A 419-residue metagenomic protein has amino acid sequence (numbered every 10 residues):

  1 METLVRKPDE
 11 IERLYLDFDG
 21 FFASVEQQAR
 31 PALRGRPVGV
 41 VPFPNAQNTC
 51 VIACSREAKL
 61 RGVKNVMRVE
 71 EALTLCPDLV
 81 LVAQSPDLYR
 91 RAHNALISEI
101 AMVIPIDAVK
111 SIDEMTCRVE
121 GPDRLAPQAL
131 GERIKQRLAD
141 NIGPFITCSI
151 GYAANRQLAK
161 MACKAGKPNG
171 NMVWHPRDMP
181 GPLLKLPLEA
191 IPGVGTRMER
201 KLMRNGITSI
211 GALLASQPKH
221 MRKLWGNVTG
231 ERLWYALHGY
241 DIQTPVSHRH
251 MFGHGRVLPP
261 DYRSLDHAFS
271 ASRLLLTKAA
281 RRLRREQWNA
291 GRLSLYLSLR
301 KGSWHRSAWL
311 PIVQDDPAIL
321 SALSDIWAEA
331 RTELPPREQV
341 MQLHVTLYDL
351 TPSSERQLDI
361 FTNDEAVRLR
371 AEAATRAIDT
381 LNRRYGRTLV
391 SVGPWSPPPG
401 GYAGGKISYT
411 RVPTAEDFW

Functional and structural regions predicted by a protein language model:
M1-H238, I242-Q243, R281, Q357 (+1 more regions): Gly/Gly-Pro- and Ser/Thr-rich, intrinsically disordered tail segments characteristic of DNA damage-repair and tolerance
E2-P8, Y15, M203-R337: DNA-contacting surface of Y-family translesion DNA polymerases
P42, D140-I142, L297-G302, D349: Short acidic, glycine-rich loop/turn motifs
L81, S303-S307, S354-R356: Short small-residue beta-strand/loop micro-motif enriched in glycine and branched aliphatics
P144-I146, N289, W304, Q339 (+1 more regions): Short loop/turn segments at connectors of secondary-structure elements within structured domains
Y152-R156, L237, N289-R300, Q339-T351 (+1 more regions): A glycine-rich phosphate-binding loop feature that marks nucleotide/adenosyl-phosphate handling sites
S324-R384: C-terminal hydrophobic structural anchor segments that stabilize assembly/packing rather than catalytic chemistry
